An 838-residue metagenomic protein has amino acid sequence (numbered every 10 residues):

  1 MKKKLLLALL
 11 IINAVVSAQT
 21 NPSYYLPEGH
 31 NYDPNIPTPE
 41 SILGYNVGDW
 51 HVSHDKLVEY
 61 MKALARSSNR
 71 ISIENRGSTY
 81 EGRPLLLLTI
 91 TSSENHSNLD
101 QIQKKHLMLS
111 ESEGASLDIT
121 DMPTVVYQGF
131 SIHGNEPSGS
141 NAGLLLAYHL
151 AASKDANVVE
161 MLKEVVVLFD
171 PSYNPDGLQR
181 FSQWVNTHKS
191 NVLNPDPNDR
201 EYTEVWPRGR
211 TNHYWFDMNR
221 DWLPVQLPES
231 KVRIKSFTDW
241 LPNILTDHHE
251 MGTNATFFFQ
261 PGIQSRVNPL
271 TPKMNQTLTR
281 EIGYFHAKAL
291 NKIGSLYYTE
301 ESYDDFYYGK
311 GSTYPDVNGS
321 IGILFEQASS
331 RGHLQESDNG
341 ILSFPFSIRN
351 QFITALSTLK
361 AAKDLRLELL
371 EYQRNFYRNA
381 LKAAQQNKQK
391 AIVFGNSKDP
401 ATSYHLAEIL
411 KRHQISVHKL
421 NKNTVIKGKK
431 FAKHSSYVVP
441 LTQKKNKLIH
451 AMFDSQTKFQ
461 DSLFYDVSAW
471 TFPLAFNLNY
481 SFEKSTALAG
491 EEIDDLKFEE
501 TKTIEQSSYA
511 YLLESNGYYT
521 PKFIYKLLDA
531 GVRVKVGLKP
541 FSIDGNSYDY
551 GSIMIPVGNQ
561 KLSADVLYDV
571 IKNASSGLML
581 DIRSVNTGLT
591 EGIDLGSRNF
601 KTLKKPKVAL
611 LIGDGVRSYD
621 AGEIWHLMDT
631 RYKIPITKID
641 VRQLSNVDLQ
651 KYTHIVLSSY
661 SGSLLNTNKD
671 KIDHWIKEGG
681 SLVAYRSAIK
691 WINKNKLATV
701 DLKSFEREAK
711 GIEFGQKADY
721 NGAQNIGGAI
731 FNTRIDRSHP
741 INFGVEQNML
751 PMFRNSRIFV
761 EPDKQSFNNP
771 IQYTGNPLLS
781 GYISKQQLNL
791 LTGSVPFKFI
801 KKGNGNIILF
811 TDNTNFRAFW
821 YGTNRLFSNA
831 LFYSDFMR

Functional and structural regions predicted by a protein language model:
M1-P22: Bacterial Sec-dependent N-terminal signal peptides
Q19-P137, L144-V165, Y214, R220 (+8 more regions): Intrinsic-disorder/low-complexity accessory segments
N135, P197-E204, W215-M218: Acidic/His-rich structured neighborhood in mature extracellular/periplasmic domains
A147, E164-L193: Carboxylate/His-rich catalytic cores and anion/metal-binding grooves
S172-P175, V185, H248-T256, A688-I689: Short, solvent-exposed turn/loop segments enriched in Gly/Ser/Thr/Pro and often Arg
Q183-E204, L223, L227-S230, P242 (+1 more regions): Active-site cavity-forming subdomains of large catalytic enzyme subunits
P207-R210: Active-site segment of extracytoplasmic enzymes that catalyze sulfate/phosphate-ester chemistry
D247-H248, L657: Conserved beta-strand positions
